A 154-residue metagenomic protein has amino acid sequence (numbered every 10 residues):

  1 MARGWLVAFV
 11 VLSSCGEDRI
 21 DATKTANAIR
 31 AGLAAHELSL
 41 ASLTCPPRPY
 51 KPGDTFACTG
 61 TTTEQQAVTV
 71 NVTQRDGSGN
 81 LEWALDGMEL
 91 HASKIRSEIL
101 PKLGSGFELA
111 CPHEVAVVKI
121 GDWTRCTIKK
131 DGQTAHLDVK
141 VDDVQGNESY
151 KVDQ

Functional and structural regions predicted by a protein language model:
M1-W5: Bacterial N-terminal signal peptides that target proteins for export
A8, L38, K51, G104-S105 (+1 more regions): Residue-level signal for mature regions of secreted extracellular proteins and peptides
V11-S14: C-terminal motif of bacterial Sec signal peptides marking the signal peptidase cleavage site
G16-R19: Bacterial signal peptide processing site
A22-A41, Y50, A57: Post-signal peptide N-terminal segment of mature Sec-exported envelope proteins
A34-P47, I99-L109: Conserved N-terminal submotifs of small, disulfide-stabilized extracellular modules
P47-Y50, V115-V117: Active-site beta-strand->loop segment that positions catalytic residues and contacts the acyl thioester
T55-T61, Q66-E89, S93-Q154: Extracytosolic low-complexity repeat regions of secreted or lipid-anchored proteins
